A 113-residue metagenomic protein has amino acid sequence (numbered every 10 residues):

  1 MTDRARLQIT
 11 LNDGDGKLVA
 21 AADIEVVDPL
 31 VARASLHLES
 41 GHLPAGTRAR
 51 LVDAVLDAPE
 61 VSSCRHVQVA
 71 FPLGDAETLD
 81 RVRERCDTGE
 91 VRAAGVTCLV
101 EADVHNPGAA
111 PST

Functional and structural regions predicted by a protein language model:
T2-T10, D15-L18: A short helix-loop-beta-strand connector motif used in the catalytic cores of GNAT acetyltransferases and, in some
D15-K17, A22-V31: A conserved beta-strand-loop-helix scaffold within acyl/acetyltransferase catalytic domains
L30-G41: Conserved acetyl-CoA binding element of GNAT-fold acetyltransferases
P44-D57, E84: Conserved acetyl-CoA-binding loop-helix of GNAT-fold acetyltransferases
P59-F71: Conserved GNAT acetyl-CoA-binding A-motif
A70-E77, L99-E101, H105: Short proline/glycine- and acidic-rich turn/helix-capping motifs at secondary-structure junctions
L73-V91: Conserved active-site alpha-helix within GNAT-family acetyltransferase domains
G95-T113: C-terminal "cap" of GNAT-fold acetyltransferases
